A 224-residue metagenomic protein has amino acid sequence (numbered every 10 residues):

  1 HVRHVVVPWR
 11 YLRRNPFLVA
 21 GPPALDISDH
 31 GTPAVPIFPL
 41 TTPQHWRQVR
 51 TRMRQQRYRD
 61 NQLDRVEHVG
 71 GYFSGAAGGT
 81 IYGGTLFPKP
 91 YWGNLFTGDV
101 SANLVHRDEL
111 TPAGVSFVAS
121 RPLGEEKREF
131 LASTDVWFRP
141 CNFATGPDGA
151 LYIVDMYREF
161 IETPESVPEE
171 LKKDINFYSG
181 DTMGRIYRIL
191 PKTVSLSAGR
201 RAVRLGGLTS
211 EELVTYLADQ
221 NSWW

Functional and structural regions predicted by a protein language model:
H1-D219, W223-W224: Beta-propeller domains with acidic blade repeats across secreted/periplasmic ectodomains and cytosolic WD/CNH propellers
